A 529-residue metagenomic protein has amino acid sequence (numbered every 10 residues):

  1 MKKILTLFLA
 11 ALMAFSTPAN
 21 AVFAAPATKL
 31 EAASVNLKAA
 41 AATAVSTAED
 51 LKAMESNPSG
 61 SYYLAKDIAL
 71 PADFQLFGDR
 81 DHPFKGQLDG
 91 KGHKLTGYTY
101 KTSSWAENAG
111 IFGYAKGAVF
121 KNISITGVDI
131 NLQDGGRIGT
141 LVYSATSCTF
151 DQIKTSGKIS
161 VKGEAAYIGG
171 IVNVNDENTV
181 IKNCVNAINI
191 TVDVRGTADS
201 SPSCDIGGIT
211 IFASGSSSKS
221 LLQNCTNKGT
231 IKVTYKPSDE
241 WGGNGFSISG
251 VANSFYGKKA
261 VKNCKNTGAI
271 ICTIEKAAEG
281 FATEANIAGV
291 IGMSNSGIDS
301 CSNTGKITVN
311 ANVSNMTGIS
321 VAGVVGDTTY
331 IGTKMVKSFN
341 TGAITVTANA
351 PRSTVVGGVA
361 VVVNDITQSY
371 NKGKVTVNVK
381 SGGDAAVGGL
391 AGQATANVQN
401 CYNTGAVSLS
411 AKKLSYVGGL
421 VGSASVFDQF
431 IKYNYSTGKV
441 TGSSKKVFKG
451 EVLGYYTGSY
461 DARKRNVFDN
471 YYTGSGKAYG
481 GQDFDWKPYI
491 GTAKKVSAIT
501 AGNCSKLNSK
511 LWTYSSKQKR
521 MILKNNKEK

Functional and structural regions predicted by a protein language model:
M1-I4: Positively charged n-region of N-terminal signal peptides that target proteins for export
T6-L12: Sec-dependent N-terminal signal peptides
L12-A14, E528: Intrinsic disorder/low-complexity segments in short proteins, especially the signal peptide and propeptide regions
A14-A25: C-terminal segment of classical bacterial N-terminal signal peptides
A25-K529: Surface-exposed repetitive/solenoidal architectures
